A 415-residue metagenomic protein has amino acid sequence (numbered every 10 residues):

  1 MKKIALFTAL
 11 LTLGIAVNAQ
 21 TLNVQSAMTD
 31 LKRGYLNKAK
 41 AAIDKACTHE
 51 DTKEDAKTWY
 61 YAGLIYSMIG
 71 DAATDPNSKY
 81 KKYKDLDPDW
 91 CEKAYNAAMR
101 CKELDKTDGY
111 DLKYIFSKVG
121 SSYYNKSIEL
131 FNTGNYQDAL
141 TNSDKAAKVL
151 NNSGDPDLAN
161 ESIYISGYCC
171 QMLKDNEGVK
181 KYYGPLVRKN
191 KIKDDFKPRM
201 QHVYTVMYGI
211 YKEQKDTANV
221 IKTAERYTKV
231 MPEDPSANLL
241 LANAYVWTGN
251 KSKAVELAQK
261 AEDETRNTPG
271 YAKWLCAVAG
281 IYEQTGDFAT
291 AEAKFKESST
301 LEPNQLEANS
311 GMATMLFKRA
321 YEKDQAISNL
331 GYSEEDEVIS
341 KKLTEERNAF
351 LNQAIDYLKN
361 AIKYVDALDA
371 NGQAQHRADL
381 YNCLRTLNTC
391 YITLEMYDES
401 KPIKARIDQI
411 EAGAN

Functional and structural regions predicted by a protein language model:
Q20-T74: Start-of-domain marker
S26, A62, I69, V119 (+9 more regions): Structural register within alpha-helical repeat arrays
K53-D55, A159, K193, M200 (+6 more regions): Residue-level recognition of tetratricopeptide repeat
A56-T58, D155-P156, S162, F196 (+6 more regions): TPR alpha-solenoid repeat register
I65-T133, N151-D157, K191-I192, P198 (+1 more regions): Short coil/linker segments at helix-helix boundaries
